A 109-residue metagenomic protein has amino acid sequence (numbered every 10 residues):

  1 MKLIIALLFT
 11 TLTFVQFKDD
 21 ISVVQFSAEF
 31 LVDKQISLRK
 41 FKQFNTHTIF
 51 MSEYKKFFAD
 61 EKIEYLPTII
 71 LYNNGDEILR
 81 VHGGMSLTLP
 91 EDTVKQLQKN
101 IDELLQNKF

Functional and structural regions predicted by a protein language model:
L3-L12: Sec-dependent N-terminal signal peptides
Q16-T48: Local sequence-structure signature of Cys/Sec-based thiol-disulfide redox active-site neighborhoods
K34-Q35, F58, V81: Short glycine-/acidic-enriched loop or helix-start segments at secondary-structure transitions that form or flank
F50, E61, L89-T93: Extracytoplasmic/periplasmic, Sec-exported soluble proteins
M51-F57: N-terminal post-signal-peptidase region of extra-cytosolic proteins
E61-Y72: Structural micro-motif
L71-F109: Non-catalytic, surface beta->alpha helical segment in thiol-disulfide oxidoreductase systems
